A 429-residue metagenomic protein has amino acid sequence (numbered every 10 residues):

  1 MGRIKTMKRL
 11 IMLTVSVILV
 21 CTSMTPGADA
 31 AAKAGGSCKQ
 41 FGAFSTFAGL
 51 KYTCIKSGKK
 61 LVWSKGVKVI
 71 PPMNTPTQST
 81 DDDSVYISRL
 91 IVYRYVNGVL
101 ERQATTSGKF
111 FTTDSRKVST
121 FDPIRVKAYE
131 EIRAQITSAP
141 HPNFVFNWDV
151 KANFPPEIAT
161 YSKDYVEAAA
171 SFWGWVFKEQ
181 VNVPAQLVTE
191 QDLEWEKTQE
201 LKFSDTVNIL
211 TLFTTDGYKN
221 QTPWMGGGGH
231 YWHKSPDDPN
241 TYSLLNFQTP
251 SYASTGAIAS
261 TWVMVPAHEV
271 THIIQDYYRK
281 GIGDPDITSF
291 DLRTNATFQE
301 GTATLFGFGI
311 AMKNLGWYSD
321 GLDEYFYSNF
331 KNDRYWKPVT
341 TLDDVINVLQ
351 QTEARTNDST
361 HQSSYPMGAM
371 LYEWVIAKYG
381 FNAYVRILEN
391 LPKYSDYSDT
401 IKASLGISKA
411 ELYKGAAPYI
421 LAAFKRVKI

Functional and structural regions predicted by a protein language model:
M1-M7: N-terminal secretory signal peptides that target proteins for export/translocation
K8-I18: Sec-dependent N-terminal signal peptides
V20-A28: C-terminal segment of classical bacterial N-terminal signal peptides
D29, F306, F326-E411: Active-site-proximal alpha-helical
D29-T77: Tryptophan-rich substrate-binding surfaces of secreted polymer-degrading and adhesive proteins
P76-S254, V263-M264, R355, K409-Y413 (+1 more regions): Non-catalytic architectural context of zinc metalloproteases
S171-T189, I282-I287, L315-G321, A383-N390: Surface-exposed patches in mature extracellular/periplasmic domains of secreted proteins
P223-R334: Zinc-dependent metallopeptidase catalytic helix centered on the HExxH motif and its immediate flanking segment
